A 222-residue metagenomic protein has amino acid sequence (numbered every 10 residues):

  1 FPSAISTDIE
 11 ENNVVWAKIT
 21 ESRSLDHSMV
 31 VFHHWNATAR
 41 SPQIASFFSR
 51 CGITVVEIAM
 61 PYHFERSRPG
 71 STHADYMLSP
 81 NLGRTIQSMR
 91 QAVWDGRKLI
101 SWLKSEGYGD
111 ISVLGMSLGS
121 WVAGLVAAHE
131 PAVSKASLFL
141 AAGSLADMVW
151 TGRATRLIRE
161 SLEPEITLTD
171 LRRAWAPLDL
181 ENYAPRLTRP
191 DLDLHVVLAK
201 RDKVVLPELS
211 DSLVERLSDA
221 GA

Functional and structural regions predicted by a protein language model:
F1-R23: N-terminal cap/lid segment of alpha/beta-hydrolase-fold proteins
D26-H34: Short beta-strand element of the alpha/beta-hydrolase
H33-R90: Cap/lid segment of the alpha/beta-hydrolase catalytic domain
L114-A123: Gly/Ala-rich beta-loop-alpha elbow adjacent to hydrolase catalytic centers
G124-D170: Hydrolase active-site cap/lid region
L168-R186: Active-site nucleophile elbow and catalytic-triad environment of alpha/beta-hydrolase enzymes
L187-P190, L194-L198, D202: Short beta-strand/loop motif that positions the catalytic acidic residue of the alpha/beta-hydrolase fold
K203-L209: Conserved alpha/beta-hydrolase "acid-adjacent" motif
